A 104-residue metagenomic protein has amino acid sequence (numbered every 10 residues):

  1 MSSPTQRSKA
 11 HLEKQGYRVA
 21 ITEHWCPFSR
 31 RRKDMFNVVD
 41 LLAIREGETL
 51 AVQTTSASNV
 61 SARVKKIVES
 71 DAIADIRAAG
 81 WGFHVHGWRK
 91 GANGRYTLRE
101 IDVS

Functional and structural regions predicted by a protein language model:
M1-S104: Catalytic phosphate/metal-binding cores of nucleic-acid and nucleotide-processing enzymes, i.e., regions that mediate
